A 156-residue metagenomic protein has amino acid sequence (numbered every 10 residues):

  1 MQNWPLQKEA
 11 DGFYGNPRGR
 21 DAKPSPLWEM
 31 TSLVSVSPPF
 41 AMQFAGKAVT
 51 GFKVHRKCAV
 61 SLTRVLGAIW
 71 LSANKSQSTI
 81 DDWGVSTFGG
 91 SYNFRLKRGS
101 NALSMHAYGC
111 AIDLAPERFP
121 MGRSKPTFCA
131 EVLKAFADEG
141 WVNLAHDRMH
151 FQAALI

Functional and structural regions predicted by a protein language model:
M1-E9, R56: Catalytic phosphate/metal-binding cores of nucleic-acid and nucleotide-processing enzymes, i.e., regions that mediate
D11-D81: Active-site acidic/histidine clusters and adjacent loop/turn architecture that either coordinate catalytic ions
L66-C110: Active-site-adjacent loop/helix surface patches within enzyme catalytic domains that shape the substrate-binding cleft
K97-I156: Catalytic cores and adjacent binding grooves of peptidoglycan-active enzymes
